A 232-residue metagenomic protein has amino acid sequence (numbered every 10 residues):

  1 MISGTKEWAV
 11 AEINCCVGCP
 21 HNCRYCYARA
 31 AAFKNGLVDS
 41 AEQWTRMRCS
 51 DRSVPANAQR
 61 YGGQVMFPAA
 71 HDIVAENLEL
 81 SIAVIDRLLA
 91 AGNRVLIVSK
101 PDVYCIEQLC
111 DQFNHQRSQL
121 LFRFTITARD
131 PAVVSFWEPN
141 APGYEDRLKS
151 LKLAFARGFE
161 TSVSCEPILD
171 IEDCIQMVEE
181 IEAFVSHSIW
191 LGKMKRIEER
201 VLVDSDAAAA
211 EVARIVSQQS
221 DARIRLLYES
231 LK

Functional and structural regions predicted by a protein language model:
I2-R46: Canonical Radical SAM [4Fe-4S] cluster-binding loop centered on the CxxxCxxC motif and its immediate flanking residues
H21-R24, A28, D86, E179 (+1 more regions): A broad, structural surface signal
S50-R223: Conserved AdoMet/S-adenosylmethionine-binding subsite of the radical SAM
A222-K232: C-terminal accessory regions of radical SAM enzymes
